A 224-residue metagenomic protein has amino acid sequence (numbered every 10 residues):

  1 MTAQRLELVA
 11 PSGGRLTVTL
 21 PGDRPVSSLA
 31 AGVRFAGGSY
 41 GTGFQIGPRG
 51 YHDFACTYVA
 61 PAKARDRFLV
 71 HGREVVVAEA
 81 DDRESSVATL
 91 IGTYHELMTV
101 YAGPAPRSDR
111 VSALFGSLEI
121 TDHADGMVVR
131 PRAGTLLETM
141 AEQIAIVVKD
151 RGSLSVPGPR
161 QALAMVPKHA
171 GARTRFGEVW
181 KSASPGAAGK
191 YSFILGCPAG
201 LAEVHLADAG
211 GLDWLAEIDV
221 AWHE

Functional and structural regions predicted by a protein language model:
M1-E224: Intrinsically disordered, low-complexity prosegments and terminal tails associated with secretory/extracytoplasmic
